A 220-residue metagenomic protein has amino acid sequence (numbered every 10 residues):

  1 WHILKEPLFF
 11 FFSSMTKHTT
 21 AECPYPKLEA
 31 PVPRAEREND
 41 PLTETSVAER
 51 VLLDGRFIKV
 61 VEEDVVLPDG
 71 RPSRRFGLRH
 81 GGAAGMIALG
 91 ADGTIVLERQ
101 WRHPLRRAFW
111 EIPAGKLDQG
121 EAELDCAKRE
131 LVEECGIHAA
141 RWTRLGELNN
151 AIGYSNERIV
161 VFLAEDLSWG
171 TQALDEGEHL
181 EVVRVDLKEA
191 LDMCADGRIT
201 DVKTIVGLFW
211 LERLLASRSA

Functional and structural regions predicted by a protein language model:
L8-S14: Hydrophobic alpha-helical signal peptides and transmembrane signal-/tail-anchor segments that drive secretory-pathway
T16-A21, A30: Ala/Thr-enriched low-complexity intrinsically disordered regions
P24-T43, L78, A84-R129, E133 (+1 more regions): Conserved Nudix-box catalytic region and its N-terminal flanking loop in Nudix hydrolases and closely related
E49-G85, A91: Acidic, metal-coordinating catalytic segment for phosphate/diphosphate chemistry, firing primarily on the Nudix
S73, G82-G85, G90, K116-V202: Unchanged
M193-A220: Long hydrophobic alpha-helical segments typical of transmembrane helices together with their membrane-interfacial
